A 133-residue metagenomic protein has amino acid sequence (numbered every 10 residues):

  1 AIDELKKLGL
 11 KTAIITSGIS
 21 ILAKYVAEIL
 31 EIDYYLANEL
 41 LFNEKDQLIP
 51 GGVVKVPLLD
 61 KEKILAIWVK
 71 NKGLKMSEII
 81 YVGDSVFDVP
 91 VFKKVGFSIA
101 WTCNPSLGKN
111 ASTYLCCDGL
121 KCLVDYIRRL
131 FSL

Functional and structural regions predicted by a protein language model:
A1-L133: C-terminal cap/substrate-recognition subdomain and adjoining C-terminal extension of metal-dependent phosphatase-like
